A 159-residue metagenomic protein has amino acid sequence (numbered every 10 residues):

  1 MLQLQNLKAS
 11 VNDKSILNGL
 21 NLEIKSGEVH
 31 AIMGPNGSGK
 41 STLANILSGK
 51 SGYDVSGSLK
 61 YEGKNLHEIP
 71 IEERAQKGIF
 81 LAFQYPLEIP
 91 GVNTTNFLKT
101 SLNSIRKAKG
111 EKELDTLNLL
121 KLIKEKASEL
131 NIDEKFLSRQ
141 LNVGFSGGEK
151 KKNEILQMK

Functional and structural regions predicted by a protein language model:
L2-L4, L17-G19: Conserved structural motif at the start of ABC-family nucleotide-binding domains
K14-S15, E73: Short coil-to-beta microelement around the adenine-binding A-loop and adjacent beta1/P-loop entry of ABC ATPase
L20-A31, K64: Pre-Walker A (P-loop) beta-loop-beta motif of ABC nucleotide-binding domains
M33-P35: The feature captures the beta-strand-to-loop junction immediately N-terminal to the Walker
S48-G49: Helix-to-loop junction immediately C-terminal to a conserved catalytic motif
S58-R74, N142: ABC ATPase NBD Q-loop/coupling interface
L87-K159: ABC-family P-loop ATPase nucleotide-binding domains
